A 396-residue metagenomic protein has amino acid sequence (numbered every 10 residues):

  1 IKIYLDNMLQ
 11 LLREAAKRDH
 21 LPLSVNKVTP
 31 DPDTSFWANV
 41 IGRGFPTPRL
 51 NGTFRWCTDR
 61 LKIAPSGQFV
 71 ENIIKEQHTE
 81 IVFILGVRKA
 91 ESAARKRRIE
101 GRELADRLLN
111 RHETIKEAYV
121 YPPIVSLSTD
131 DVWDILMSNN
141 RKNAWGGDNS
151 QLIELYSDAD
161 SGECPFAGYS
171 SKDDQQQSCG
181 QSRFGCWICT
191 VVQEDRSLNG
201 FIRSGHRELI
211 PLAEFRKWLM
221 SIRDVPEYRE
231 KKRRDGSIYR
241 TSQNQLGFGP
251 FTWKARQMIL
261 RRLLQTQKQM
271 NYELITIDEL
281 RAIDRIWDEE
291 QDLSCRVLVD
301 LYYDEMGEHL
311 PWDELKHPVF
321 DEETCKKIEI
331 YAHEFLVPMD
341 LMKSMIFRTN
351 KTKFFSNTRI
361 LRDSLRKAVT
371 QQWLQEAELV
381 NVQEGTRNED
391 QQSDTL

Functional and structural regions predicted by a protein language model:
I1-L396: Nucleotide-activated chemistry modules centered on ATP-dependent adenylation/adenylyltransferase
